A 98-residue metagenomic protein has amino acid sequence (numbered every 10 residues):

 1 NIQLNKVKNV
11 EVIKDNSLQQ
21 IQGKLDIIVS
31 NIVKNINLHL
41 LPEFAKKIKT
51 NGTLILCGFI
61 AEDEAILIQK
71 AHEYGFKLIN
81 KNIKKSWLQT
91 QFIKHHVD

Functional and structural regions predicted by a protein language model:
N1-G23: S-adenosyl-L-methionine
N1-N5, H39, I66-K70: Short alpha-helix adjacent to the SAM-binding motif of class I
I27-S30: Hydrophobic beta-strand segment of the Class I
L38-T53, I68: A short glycine-rich, Lys/Arg-flanked "PGG" loop and its adjoining helix->strand segment in the class I
N51-A61: Conserved beta-strand signature within the Rossmann-like core of class I S-adenosyl-L-methionine
I60-Y74: Conserved class I S-adenosyl-L-methionine
F76-D98: Core SAM-dependent methyltransferase catalytic element
